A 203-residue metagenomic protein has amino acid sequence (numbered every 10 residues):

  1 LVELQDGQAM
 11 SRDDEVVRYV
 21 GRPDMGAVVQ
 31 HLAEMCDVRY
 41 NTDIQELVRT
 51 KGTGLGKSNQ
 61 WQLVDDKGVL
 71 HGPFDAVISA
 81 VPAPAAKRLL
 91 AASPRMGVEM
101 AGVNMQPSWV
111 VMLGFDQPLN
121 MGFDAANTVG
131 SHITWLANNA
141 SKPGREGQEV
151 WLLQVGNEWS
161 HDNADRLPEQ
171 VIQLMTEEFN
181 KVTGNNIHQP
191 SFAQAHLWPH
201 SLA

Functional and structural regions predicted by a protein language model:
L1-V2: N-terminal FAD cofactor-binding segment of flavoenzymes
A9-A33, D165-L174: Short beta-strand to alpha-helix junction loop
L32, I78-A80, L113, L153 (+1 more regions): Generic structural signal for small/hydrophobic residues in well-ordered secondary structure, especially within
L32-R39, V182-T183: A structural motif corresponding to the C-terminal end of an alpha-helix and its immediate exit/capping segment
Y40-W61: A conserved short coil-to-beta-strand element within the FAD-binding core of flavoproteins
L70-D124, N185-H188: Central helical "cap/lid" subdomain
M112-D165, E169-G184: Active-site substrate-recognition segment that forms the wall of the catalytic cavity or substrate channel
Q173, N180-A203: Flavin (FAD/FMN) cofactor-binding core of flavoprotein oxidoreductases
